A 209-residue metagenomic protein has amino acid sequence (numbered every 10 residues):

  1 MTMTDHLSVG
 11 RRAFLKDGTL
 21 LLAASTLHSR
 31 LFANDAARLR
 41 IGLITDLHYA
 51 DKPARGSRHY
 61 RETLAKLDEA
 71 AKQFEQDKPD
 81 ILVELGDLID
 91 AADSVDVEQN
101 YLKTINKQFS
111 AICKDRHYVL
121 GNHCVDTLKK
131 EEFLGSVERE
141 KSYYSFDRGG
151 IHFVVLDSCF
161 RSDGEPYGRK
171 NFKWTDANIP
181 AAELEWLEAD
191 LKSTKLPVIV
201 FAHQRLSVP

Functional and structural regions predicted by a protein language model:
T2-L22: N-terminal secretory signal peptides and thylakoid transit peptides that target proteins across membranes
A13, D17, E69, Q73 (+3 more regions): Alpha-helical elements of Rossmann-like donor-binding domains used by nucleotide-donor carbohydrate transfer enzymes
L27, F32-E98, A189: N-terminal active-site segment of His-dependent metallophosphoesterases
R38-D51, G150-G164, I199-F201: Active-site-proximal beta-strand elements of phosphoester/diester hydrolases
I44-T45, L82-G86, R116-N122, I199-A202: Active-site neighborhood of phospho(di)ester-bond hydrolases with catalytic His/Asp-centered motifs
L47-A50, L88-A91, N122-D126, C159-S162 (+1 more regions): Solvent-exposed loop/turn segments at secondary-structure junctions within structured extracellular/periplasmic domains
S94-T194: Extended active-site neighborhood of metal-dependent phosphoesterases/phosphodiesterases
T194-P209: Short acidic, glycine-rich surface-loop motifs adjacent to enzyme active sites
